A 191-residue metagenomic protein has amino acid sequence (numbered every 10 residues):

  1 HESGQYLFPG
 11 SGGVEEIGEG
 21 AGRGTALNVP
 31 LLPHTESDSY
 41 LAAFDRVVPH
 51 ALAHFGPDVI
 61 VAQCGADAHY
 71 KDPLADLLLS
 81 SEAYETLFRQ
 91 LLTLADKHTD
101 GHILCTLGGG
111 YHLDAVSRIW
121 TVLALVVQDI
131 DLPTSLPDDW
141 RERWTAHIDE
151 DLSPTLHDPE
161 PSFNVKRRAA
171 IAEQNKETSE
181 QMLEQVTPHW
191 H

Functional and structural regions predicted by a protein language model:
H1-H191: A general "terminal functional-core" signal
